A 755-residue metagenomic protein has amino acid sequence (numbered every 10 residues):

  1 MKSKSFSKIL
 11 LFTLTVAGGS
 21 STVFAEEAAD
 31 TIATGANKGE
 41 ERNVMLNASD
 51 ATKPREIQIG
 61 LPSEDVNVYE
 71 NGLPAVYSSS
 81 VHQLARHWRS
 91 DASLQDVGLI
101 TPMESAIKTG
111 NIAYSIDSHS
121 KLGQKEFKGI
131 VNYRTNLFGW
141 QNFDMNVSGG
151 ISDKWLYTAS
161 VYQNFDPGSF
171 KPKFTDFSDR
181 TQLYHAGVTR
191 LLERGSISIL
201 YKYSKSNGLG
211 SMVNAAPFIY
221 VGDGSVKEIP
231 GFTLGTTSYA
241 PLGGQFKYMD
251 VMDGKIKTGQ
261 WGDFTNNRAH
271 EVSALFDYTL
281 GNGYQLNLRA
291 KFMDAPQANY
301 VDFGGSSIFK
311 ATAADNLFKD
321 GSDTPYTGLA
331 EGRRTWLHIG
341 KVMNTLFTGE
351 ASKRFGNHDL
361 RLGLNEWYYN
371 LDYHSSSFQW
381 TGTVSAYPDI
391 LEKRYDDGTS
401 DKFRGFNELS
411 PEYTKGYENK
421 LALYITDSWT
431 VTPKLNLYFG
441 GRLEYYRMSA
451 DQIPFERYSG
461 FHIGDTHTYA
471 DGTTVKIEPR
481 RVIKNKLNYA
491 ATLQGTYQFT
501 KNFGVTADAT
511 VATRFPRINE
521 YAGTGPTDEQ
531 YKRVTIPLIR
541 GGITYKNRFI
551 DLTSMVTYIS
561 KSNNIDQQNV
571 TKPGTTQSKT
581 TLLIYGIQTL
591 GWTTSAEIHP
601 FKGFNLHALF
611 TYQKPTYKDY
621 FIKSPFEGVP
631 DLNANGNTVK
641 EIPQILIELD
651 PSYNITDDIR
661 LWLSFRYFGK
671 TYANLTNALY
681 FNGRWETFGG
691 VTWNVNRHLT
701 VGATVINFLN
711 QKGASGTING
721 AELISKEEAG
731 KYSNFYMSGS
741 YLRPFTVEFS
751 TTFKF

Functional and structural regions predicted by a protein language model:
L11-F12, S148, P537-G541, N637-F755: Conserved C-terminal beta-signal and adjacent last beta-strands/turns of outer-membrane beta-barrel proteins
E56, V68, L84-H87, V97-L99 (+2 more regions): N-terminal periplasmic accessory domains that precede and gate Gram-negative outer-membrane beta-barrel machines
L73-T101: Short acidic/polar hinge/loop motifs at secondary-structure boundaries that mediate gating or recognition
K128, T135-D166, F170-L242, F264 (+2 more regions): Transmembrane beta-barrel wall of Gram-negative outer-membrane proteins
L191, S196-S273, A298-W336, D389-P411 (+2 more regions): Acidic/polar loop-and-plug regions of large Gram-negative outer-membrane beta-barrel proteins
N267-P296, P325-G460, T496-Q498, D508 (+3 more regions): Face-selective signature of the C-terminal outer-membrane beta-barrel domain
V342, R361, N365-W367, E412-K561 (+6 more regions): Structural signature of Gram-negative outer-membrane beta-barrels, strongest in the C-terminal barrel of TonB-dependent
Y558-K561, S578-T676, R697-H698, S750-K754: Gram-negative outer-membrane beta-barrel transporters
